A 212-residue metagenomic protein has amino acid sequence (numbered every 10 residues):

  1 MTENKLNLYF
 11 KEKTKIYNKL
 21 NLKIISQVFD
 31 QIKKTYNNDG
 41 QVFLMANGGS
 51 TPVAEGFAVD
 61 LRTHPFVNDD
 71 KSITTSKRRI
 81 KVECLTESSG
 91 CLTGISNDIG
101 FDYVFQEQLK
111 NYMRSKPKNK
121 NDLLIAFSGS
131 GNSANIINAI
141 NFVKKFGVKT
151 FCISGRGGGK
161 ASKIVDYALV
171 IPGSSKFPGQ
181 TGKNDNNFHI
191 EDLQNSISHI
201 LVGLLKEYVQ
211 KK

Functional and structural regions predicted by a protein language model:
M1-L20: Generic N-terminal amphipathic, Lys/Arg-enriched alpha-helix
L20-N38: A short, well-structured juxtamembrane/interface segment
K34-P117: Glycine-rich, small/polar surface segments that engage phosphate groups of diverse ligands
G40-M45, N119-G131: A short, small-residue-rich loop immediately preceding and capping a beta-strand
S50-E55, N132-A139, A161: Short glycine/serine/threonine-rich phosphate/pyrophosphate-binding segments that cradle anionic phosphate groups
N111-P117, F177-K212: A charged, well-structured terminal subsegment
I140-K144: Surface-exposed amphipathic alpha-helices with a cationic face
I153-V165: Short, glycine/polar-rich helix-capping loops at beta-to-alpha or helix-loop-helix junctions that flank or form
